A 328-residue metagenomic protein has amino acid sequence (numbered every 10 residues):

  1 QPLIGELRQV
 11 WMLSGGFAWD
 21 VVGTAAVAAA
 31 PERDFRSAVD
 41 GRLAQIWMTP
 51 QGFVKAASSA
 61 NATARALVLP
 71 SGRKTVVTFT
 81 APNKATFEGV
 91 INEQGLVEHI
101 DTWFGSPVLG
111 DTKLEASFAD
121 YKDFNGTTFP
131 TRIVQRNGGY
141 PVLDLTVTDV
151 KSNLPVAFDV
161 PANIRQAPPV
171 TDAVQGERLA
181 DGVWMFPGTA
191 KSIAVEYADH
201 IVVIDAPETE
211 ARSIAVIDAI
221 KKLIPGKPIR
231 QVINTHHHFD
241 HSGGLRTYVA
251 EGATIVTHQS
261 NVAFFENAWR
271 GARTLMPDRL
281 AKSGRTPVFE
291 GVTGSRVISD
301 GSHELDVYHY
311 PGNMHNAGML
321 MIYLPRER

Functional and structural regions predicted by a protein language model:
M12-L96, F104-G110, A162-Q166, G244-R246 (+2 more regions): Flexible, processing/modification-adjacent segments and terminal tails in exported/periplasmic/extracellular proteins
T24, A81, I91-E93, T102-F104 (+9 more regions): A mature extracytoplasmic/lumenal domain signature
L69-A162, L320-P325: Gly/Pro-enriched, hydrophobic low-complexity segments that function as extracytoplasmic propeptides/linkers
D144-A198, R296-S299: Zn-dependent metallo-beta-lactamase
Q175-L179, A194-V195, T293-E327: Core dinuclear metal-dependent hydrolase active-site scaffold
E177-K222, M319-R328: Conserved beta-strand hairpin/beta-sheet module of binuclear metal-dependent hydrolase folds, prominently
A211, H237-G243, V262-E266, M314-A317: Active-site environment of divalent metal-dependent phosphoester hydrolases
A211-V256: Active-site metal-binding motif and surrounding structural segment of the metallo-beta-lactamase
